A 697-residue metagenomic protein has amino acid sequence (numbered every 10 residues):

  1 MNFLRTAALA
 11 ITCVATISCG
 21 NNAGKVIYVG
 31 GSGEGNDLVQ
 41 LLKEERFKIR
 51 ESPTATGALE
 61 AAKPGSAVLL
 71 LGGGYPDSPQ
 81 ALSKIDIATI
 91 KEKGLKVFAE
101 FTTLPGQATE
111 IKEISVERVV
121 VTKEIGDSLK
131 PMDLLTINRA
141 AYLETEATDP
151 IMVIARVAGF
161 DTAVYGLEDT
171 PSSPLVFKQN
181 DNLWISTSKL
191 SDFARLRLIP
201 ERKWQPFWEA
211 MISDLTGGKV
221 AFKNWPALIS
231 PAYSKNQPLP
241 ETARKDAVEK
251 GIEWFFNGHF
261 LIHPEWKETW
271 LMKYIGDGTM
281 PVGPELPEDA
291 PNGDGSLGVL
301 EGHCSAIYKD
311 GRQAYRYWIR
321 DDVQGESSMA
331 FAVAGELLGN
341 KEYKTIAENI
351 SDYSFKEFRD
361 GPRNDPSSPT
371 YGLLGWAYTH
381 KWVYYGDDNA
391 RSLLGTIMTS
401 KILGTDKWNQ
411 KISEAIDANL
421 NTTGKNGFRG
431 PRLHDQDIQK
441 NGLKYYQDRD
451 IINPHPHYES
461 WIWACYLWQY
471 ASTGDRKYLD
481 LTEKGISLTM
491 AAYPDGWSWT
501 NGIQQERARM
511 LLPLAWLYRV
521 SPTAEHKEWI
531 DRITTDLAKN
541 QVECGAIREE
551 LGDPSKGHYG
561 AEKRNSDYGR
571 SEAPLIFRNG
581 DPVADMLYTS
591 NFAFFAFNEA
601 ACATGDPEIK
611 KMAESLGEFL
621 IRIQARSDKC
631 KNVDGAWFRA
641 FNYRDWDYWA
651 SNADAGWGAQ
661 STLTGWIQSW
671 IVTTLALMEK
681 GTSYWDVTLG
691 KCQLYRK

Functional and structural regions predicted by a protein language model:
M1-A8: Bacterial N-terminal signal peptides that target proteins for export
L9-K25: Bacterial Sec-dependent signal peptides at the C-terminal "C-region" and cleavage site
N22, E60-S66, K91-E92, T145-D149 (+1 more regions): Flexible, charged surface loops at secondary-structure boundaries
G24-V26, F98, G166-K250: Extracellular ligand-binding/catalytic regions of CAZymes and related secreted enzymes and adhesion modules
K25-T109: Helical hinge/lid and interdomain linker segments adjacent to catalytic or ligand-binding clefts that mediate domain
E34, Y75-P76, T103-G106, G159-D161 (+4 more regions): Short, solvent-exposed loop/turn segments at secondary-structure junctions
K96-D169: An acidic, glycine-rich "communication" segment
G218-K697: Glycan-recognition and catalytic cores of secretory/periplasmic carbohydrate-active enzymes
